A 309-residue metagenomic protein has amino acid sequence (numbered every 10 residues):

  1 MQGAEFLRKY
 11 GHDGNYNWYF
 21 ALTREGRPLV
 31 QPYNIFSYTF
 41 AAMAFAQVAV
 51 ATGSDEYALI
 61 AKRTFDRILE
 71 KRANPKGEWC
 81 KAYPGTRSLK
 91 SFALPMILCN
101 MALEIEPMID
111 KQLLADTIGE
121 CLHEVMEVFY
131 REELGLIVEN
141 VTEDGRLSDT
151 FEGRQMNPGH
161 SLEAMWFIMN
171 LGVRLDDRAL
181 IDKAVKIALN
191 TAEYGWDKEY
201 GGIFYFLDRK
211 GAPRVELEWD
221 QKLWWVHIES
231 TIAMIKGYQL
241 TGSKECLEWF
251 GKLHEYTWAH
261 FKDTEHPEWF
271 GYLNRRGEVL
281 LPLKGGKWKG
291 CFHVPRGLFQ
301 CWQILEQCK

Functional and structural regions predicted by a protein language model:
M1-K309: Glycan-recognition and catalytic cores of secretory/periplasmic carbohydrate-active enzymes
